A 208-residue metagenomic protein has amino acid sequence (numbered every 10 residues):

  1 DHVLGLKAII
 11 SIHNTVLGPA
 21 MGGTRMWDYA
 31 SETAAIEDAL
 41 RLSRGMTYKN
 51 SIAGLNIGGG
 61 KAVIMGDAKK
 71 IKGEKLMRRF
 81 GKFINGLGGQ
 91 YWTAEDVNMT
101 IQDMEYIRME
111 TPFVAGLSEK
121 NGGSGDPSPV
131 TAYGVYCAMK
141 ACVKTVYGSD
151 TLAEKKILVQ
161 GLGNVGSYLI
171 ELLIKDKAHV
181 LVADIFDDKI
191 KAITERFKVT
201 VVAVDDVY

Functional and structural regions predicted by a protein language model:
D1-G122: N-terminal ligand-binding/catalytic initiation module
D126-Y208: Glycine-rich phosphate/diphosphate-binding loop of Rossmann-like nucleotide-binding domains
